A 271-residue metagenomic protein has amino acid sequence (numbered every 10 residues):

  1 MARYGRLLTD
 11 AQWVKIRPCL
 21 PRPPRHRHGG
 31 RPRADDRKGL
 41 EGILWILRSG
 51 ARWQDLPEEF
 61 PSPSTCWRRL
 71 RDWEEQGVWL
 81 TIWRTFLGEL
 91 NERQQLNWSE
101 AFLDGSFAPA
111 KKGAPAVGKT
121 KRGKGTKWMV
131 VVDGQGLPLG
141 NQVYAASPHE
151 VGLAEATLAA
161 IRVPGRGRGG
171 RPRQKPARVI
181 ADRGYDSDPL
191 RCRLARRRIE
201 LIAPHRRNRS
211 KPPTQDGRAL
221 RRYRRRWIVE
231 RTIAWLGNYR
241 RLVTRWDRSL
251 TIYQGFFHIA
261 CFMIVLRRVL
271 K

Functional and structural regions predicted by a protein language model:
M1-K271: Short alpha-helical elements
